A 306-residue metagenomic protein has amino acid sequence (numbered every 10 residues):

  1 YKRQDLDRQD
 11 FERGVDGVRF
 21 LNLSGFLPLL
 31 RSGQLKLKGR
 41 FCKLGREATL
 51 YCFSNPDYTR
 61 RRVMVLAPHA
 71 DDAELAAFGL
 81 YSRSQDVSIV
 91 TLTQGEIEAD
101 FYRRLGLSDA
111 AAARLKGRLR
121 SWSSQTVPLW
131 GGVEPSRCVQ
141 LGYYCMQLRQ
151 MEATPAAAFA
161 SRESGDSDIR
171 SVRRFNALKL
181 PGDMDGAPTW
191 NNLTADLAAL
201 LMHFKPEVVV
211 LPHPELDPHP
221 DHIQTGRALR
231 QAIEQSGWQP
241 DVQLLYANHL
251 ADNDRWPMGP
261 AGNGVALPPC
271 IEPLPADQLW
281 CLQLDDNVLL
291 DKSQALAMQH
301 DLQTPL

Functional and structural regions predicted by a protein language model:
K2-F204, R230-W238, A276-Q278, D285 (+1 more regions): Active-site rim/loop-helix segments in enzyme catalytic domains that contact anionic ligands
D72-L75, E96-A99, P214-H222, N253: Active-site environment of divalent metal-dependent phosphoester hydrolases
T91, G142, V210, L244-N248: Short beta-strand segments
R104-G106, R227, G259-G264: Short secondary-structure boundary/capping segments
L197-E215, H222: Proline-aspartate-enriched helix->loop->beta-strand connector
I223-Q231: Charged helix-capping and loop-helix junction motifs
Q235-P260: Short, flexible loop segments at boundaries between secondary-structure elements
M258-P305: A conserved mid-domain beta-alpha-beta active-site/ligand-binding segment of alpha/beta enzyme cores
